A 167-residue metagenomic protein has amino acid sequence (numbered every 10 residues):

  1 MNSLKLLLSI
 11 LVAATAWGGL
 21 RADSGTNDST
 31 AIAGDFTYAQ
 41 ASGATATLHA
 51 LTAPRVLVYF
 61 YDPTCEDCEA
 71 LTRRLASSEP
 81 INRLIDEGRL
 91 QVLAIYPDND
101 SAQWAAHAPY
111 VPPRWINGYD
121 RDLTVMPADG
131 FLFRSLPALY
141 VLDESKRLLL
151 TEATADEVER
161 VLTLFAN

Functional and structural regions predicted by a protein language model:
M1-T26: Bacterial Sec-dependent N-terminal signal peptides
L20-A50: N-terminal "domain-start" segment that seeds a small globular fold
I32, P54, R134-L136: Short, small/polar residue-rich loop motifs at catalytic or cofactor-binding pockets
L48-T72, L93: Short active-site neighborhood of thiol/selenol oxidoreductases, capturing the structured segment around
E69-P109, T124-P127: Structural microenvironment flanking redox-active thiols in thiol-disulfide oxidoreductases
A105-Y140, E144: Short, internal strand/loop/helix patches that form the active-site neighborhood or redox-interaction surface
L136-N167: Thiol-/selenol-based redox modules, centered on thioredoxin-like and closely related oxidoreductase domains
